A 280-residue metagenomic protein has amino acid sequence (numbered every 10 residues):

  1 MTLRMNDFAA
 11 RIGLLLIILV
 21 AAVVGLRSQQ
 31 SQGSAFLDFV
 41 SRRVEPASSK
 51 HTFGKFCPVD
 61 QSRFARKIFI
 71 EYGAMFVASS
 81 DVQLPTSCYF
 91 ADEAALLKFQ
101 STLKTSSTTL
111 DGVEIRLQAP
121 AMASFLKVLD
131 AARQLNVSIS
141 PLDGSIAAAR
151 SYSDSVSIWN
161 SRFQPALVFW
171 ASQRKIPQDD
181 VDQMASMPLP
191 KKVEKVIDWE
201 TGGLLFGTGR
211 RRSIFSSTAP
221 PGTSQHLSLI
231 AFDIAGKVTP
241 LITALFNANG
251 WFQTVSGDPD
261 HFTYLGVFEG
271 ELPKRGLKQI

Functional and structural regions predicted by a protein language model:
R4-I280: Extracytoplasmic cell-surface/polysaccharide-interacting catalytic and binding patches
